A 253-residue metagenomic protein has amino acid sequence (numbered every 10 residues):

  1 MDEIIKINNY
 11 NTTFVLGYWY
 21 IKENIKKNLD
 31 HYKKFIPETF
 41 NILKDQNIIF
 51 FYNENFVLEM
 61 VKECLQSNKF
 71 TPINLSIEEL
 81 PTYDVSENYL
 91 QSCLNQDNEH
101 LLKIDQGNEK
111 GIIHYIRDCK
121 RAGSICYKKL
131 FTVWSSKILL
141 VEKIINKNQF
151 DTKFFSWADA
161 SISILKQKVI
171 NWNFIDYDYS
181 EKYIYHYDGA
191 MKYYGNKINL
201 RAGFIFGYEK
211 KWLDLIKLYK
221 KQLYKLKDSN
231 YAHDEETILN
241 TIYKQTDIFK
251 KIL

Functional and structural regions predicted by a protein language model:
M1-T132, S136, L140-D151, K210: N-terminal anchoring/stem segment of glycosyltransferases
I7-N8, Y179, K197-N199: Extracellular/periplasmic catalytic domains that process cell-envelope and extracellular macromolecules
N11, I138, F155-W157, R201-F204: Extracellular structured ligand-interaction cores
V15, I48-Y52, F154-D159, H186 (+1 more regions): A structural signal for short, well-ordered beta-strand segments and their strand-loop junctions that often border
K128-Y185: GT-A fold catalytic core of metal-dependent nucleotide-sugar glycosyltransferases, centered on the diacidic
L130, Y194-N196: Short Gly/Pro-enriched turn/cap motifs at secondary-structure boundaries
I162-Q167, I198-L253: Catalytic core and acceptor-binding pocket of nucleotide-sugar-dependent glycosyltransferases
Y185-Y194: Short beta-strand-to-loop element that shapes/binds the nucleotide-sugar donor at the catalytic cleft/hinge
